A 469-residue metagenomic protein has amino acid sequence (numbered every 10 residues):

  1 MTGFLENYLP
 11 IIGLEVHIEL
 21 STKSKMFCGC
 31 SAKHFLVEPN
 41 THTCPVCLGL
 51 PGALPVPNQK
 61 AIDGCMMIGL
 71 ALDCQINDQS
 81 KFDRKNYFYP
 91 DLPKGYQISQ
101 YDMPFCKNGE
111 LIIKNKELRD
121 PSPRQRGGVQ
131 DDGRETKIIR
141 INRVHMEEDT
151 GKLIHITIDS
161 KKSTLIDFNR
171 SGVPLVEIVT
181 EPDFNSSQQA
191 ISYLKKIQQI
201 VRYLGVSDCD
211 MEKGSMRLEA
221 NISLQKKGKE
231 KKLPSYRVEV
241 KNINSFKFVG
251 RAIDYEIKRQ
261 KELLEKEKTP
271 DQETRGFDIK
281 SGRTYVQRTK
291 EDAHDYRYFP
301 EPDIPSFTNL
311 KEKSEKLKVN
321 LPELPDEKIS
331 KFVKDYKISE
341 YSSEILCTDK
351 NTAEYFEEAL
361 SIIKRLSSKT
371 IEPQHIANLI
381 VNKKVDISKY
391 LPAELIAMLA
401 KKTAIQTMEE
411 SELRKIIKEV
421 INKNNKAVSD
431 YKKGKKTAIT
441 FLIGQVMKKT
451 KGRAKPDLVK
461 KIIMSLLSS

Functional and structural regions predicted by a protein language model:
M1, R119, P123-E135: A cross-taxon signal for low-complexity, glycine/charged-rich
M1-G3, E110-L111: A short, compositionally biased domain-edge/stem linker segment
T2-S80, Y87, F184, K448-P456 (+1 more regions): N-terminal, positively charged regions that mediate nucleic acid binding
F4-I11, H34, L50-G52, P57 (+3 more regions): Charged, compositionally biased, marginally structured helical/coil segments
S21, K114, E135, Q225-K227: Short strand-coil-strand connectors
T22-C30, K152-I156, G228-K231: Short acidic, Gly/Pro-enriched loop/turn segments at secondary-structure junctions
K25, T41-E117, T136-D159: Active-site loop/lid in soluble adenylation, ligation, and acyl-transfer enzymes
F27, G151-L153, V249, S306-F307: Switch/connector loops and helix/strand junctions flanking conserved nucleotide-binding motifs in nucleotide-processing
